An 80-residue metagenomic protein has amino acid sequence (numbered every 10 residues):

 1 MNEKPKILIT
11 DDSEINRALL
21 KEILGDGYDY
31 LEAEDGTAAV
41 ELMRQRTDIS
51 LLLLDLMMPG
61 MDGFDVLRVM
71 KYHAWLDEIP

Functional and structural regions predicted by a protein language model:
N2, E14-L31, Y72: Two-component/phosphorelay signaling modules centered on CheY-like receiver
K4, D48-S50, W75-P80: His-Asp phosphorelay/catalytic-motif detector in bacterial-type signaling
D11: Conserved acidic carboxylate
E32-L51: Acidic, metal-coordinating helix/loop segments flanking the phosphotransfer/catalytic sites of two-component signaling
D55: Active-site residues of response regulator receiver
M58: Receiver (REC) domain active-site loop signature in two-component systems and cognate sites in sensor histidine kinases
